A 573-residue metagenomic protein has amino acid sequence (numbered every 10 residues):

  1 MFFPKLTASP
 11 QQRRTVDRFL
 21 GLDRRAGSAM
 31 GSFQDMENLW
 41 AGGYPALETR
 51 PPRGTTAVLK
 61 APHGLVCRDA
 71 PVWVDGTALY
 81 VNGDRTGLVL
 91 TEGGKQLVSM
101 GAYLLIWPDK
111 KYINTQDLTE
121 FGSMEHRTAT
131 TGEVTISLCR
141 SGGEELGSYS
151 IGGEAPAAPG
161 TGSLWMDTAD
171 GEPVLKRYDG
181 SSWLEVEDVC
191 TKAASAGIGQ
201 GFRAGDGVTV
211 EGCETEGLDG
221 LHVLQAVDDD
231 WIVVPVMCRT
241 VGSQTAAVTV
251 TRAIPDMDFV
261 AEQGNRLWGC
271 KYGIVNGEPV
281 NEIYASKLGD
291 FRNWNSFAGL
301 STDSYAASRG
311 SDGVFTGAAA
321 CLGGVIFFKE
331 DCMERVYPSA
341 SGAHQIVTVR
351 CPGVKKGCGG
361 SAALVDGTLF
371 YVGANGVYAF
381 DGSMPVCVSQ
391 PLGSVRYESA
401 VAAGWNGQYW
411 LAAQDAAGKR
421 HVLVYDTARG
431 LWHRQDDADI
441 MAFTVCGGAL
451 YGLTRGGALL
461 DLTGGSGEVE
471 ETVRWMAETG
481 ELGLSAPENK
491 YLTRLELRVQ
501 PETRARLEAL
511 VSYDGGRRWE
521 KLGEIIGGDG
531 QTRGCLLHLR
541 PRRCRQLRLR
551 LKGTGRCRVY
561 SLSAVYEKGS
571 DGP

Functional and structural regions predicted by a protein language model:
F2-D69, G353-G357, L364-T368, N375 (+1 more regions): Beta-sheet repeat architectures centered on beta-propellers
K5-S9, M124-H126, T130, G171-E172 (+2 more regions): Small/polar beta-strand repeat architecture
P51-V58, A253-G404, H433-R434: Beta-propeller and closely related beta-pinwheel folds
A61-P62, R68, G76, V81-G101: Blade-loop segments of beta-propeller domains
A70-W73, A102-I106, P156-K176, G205-V210 (+7 more regions): Short hydrophobic/aromatic-rich beta-strand motifs
A78-V81, K110-H126, S163-D188, V223 (+5 more regions): Short, surface-exposed terminal/edge motifs of secreted or surface/virion proteins that either
G83, D179-S181, P338-S341, G382-S383 (+1 more regions): Short loop/turn segments that connect beta-strands within beta-propeller blades
R85-G93, V134-L164, E185-A194, Y397-A400: Extracellular/surface-exposed low-complexity repeats and stalk/linker segments enriched in Gly/Pro and small polar
